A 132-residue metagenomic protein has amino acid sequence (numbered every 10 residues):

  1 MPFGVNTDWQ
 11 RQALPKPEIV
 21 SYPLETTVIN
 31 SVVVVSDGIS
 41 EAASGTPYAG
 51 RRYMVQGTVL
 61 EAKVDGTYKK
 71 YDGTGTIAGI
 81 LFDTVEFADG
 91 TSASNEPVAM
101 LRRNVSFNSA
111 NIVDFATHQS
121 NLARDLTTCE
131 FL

Functional and structural regions predicted by a protein language model:
M1-L132: Surface-exposed, low-hydrophobicity beta-strand/loop segments enriched in small/polar/acidic residues
